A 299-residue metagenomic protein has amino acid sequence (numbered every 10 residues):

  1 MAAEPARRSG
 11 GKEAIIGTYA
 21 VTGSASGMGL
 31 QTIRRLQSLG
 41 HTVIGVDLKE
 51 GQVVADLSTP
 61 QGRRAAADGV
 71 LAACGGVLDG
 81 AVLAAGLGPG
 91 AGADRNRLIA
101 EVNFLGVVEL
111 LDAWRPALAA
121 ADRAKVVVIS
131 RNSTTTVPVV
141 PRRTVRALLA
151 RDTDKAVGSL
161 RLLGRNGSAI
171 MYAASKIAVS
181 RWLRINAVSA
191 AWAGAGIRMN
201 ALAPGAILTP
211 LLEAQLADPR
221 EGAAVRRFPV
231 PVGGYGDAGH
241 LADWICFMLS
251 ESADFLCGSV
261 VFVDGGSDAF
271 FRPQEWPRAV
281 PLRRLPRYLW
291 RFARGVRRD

Functional and structural regions predicted by a protein language model:
A25, G29-R34: N-terminal Rossmann NAD(P)H-binding glycine-rich loop of SDR-like oxidoreductase domains
L48-R63: Rossmann-fold cofactor-recognition segment
Q52, I99-A100: A hydrophobic alpha-helix adjacent to the NAD(P)-binding/active-site core of NAD(P)-dependent oxidoreductases, strongly
V82-P89, S130, G266: Conserved NAD(P)H cofactor-binding loop of Rossmann-fold oxidoreductase domains
A91, D122-G194, A206-I207: Catalytic loop of short-chain dehydrogenase/reductase
E109, Y172-A173, I177-S180, A201 (+4 more regions): C-terminal helical subdomain
A203-A214: Short, flexible catalytic-loop segment of classical short-chain dehydrogenase/reductase
